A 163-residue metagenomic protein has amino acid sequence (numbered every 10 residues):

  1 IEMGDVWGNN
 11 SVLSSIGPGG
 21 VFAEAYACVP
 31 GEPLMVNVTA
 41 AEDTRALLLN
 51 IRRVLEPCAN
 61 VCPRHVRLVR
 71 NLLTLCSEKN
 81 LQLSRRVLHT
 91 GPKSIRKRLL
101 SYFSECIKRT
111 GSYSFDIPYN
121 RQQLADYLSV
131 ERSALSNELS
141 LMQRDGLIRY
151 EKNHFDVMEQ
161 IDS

Functional and structural regions predicted by a protein language model:
I1-G8: Cytochrome P450 core scaffold surrounding the K-helix E-X-X-R motif and the conserved "meander" helix-loop region
V12-R70: Cyclic-nucleotide recognition modules
G19, V38, N80, L99 (+1 more regions): Short hydrophobic/aromatic patches on the structural cores and recognition surfaces of FHA
A25-Y26, N71-K79, K93-I95, E138 (+1 more regions): Long cytosolic regulatory regions associated with cyclic-nucleotide signaling
C58, C62-V69, T74-L88: Inter-domain helical "communication" segments and dimerization helices that couple sensory or membrane-embedded modules
L83-I95, T110-D116: Short, Lys/Arg-enriched, Trp-marked, Pro/Gly-tolerant hinge/linker segments that flank
R98, Y102-S163: Phosphate-/nucleic-acid-contacting segments
